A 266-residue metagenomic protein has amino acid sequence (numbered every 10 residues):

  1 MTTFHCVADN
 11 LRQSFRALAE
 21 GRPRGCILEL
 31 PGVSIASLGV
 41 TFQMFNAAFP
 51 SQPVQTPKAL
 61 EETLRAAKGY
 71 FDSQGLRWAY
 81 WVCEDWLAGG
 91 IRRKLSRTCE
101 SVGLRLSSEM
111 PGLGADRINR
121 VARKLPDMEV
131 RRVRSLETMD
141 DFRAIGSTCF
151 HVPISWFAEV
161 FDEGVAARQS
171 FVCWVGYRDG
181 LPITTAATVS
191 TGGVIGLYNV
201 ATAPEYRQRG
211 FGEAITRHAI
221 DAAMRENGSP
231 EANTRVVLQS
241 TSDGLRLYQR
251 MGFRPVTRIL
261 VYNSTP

Functional and structural regions predicted by a protein language model:
M1-D72, S155: N-terminal charged segments
I27-L30, K94-R105, S170-A186: Conserved beta-hairpin
T41-N46, S107, S190-Y198, R207 (+1 more regions): A conserved beta-turn-beta hairpin within the catalytic core of GNAT-like acetyltransferases that forms part
L60-E137, L238, L260-S264: Acyl-donor-binding surface of acyltransferase catalytic domains
L60-K68, Y198-P204, Q208-R225, R250: Conserved acetyl-CoA-binding loop-helix of GNAT-fold acetyltransferases
A88-L106, R209, E213, S229-P230 (+2 more regions): Conserved active-site alpha-helix within GNAT-family acetyltransferase domains
S135-T148: A short, well-structured alpha-helix characteristic of acyl/acetyltransferase catalytic modules
I154-P204: A conserved beta-strand-loop-helix scaffold within acyl/acetyltransferase catalytic domains
